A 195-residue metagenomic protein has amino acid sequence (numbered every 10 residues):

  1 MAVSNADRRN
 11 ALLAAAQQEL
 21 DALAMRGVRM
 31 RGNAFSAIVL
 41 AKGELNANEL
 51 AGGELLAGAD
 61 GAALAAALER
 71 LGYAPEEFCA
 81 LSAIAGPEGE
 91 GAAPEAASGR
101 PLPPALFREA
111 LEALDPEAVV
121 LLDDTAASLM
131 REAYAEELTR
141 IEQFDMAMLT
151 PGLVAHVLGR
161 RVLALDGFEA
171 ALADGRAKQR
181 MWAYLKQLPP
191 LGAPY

Functional and structural regions predicted by a protein language model:
M1-Y195: A polyanion-binding, active-site-adjacent surface
